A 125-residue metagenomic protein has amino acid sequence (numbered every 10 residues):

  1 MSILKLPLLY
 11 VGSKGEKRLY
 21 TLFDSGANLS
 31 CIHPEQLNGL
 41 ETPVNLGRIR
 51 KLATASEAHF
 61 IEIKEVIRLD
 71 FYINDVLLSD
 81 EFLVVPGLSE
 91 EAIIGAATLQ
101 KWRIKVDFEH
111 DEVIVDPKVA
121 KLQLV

Functional and structural regions predicted by a protein language model:
M1-L22, A58-K105: Aspartyl protease catalytic core from the pepsin/retropepsin fold
L22-N28: A short acidic Gly-Thr/Ser loop motif
S25, P34, A96: Residues immediately flanking
S30-C31, I93: Short aromatic/basic micro-patch
C31-E35, W102: Short hydrophobic alpha-helical segments that form membrane-spanning helices or hydrophobic packing faces of helical
P34-R68: A compact, surface-exposed functional segment
N38-G39, Q100, V119-Q123: Short, surface-exposed beta-strand-loop junctions and turns on beta-sheet-rich folds
H110-V125: Charged phosphate-binding loop/patch that engages nucleotide di/tri-phosphates or the phosphate backbone of nucleic
